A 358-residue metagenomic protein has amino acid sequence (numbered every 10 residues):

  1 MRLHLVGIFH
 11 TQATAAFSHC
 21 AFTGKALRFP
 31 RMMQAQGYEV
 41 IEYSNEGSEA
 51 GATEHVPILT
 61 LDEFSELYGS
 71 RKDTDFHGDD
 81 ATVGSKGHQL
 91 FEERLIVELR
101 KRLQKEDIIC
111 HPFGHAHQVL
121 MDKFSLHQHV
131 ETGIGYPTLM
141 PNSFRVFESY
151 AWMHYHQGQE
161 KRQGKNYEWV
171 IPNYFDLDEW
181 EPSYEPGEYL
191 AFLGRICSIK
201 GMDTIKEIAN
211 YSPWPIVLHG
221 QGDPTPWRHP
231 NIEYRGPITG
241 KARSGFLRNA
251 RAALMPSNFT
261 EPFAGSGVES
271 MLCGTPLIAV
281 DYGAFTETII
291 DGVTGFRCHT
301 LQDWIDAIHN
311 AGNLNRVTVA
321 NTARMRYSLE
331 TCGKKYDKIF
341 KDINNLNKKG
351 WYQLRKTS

Functional and structural regions predicted by a protein language model:
M1-S358: Catalytic cores of nucleotide-sugar-dependent glycosyltransferases that transfer UDP/GDP/TDP-activated
